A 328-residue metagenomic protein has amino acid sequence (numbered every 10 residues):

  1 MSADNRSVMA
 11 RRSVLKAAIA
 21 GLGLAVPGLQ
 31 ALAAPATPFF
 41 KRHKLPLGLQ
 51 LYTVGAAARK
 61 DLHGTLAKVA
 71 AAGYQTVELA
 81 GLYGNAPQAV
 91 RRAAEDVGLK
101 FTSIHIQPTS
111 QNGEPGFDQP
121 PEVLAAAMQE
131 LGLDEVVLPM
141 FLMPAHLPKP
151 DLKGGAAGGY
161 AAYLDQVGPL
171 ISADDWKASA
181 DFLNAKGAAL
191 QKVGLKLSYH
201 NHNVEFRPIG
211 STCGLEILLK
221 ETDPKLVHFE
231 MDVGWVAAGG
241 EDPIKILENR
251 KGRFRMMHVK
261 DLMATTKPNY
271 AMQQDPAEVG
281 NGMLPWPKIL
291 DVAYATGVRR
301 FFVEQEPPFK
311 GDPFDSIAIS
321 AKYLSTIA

Functional and structural regions predicted by a protein language model:
S2-L22: N-terminal secretory signal peptides and thylakoid transit peptides that target proteins across membranes
A18-I19, G23-A25, Y83, Q111-H228 (+1 more regions): Active-site acidic/histidine proton-transfer and metal-coordination neighborhood in alpha/beta enzyme cores
L29-R59, K68: C-terminal segment of N-terminal export signals and the immediately downstream linker at the start of the mature
T37-R42, A67-A71, A86-T102, E122-G132 (+5 more regions): Acidic (Asp/Glu)-rich catalytic clusters
L49, V69, V77, A94 (+4 more regions): Conserved, mostly hydrophobic/aromatic
A57-K68, G116-A127, G239-I246: Short, acidic/polar
T65-Y83: Catalytic domains of carbohydrate-active enzymes, especially glycoside hydrolases
L190-M283: Acidic/histidine-rich catalytic cores of soluble enzymes
